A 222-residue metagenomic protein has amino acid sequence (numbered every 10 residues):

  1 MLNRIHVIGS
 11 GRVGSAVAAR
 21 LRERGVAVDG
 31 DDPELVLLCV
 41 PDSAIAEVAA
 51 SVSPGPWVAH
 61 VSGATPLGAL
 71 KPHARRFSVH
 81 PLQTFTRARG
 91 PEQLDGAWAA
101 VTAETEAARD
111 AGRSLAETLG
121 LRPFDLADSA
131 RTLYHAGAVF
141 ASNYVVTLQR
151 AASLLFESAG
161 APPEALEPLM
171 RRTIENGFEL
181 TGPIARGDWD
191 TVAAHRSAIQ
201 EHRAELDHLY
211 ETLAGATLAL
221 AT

Functional and structural regions predicted by a protein language model:
M1-D32: NAD(P)+-binding Rossmann beta1-loop-alpha1 motif at the extreme N-terminus of oxidoreductases
L2-R4, G55, G96: Phosphate-coordination loops involved in phosphoryl transfer and adenosine-cofactor binding
I5-V7, L38, V101: Hydrophobic Val/Ile/Leu positions in short beta-strands of Rossmann-like dinucleotide-binding domains
S15, A19, D32-P91: Rossmann-like NAD(P)(H) cofactor-binding subdomain of soluble oxidoreductases
G25-V26, A74, L121, A161: Short phosphate-binding/catalytic loops that engage adenosine nucleotides
P91-E175: Internal alpha-helical scaffold of NAD(P)-dependent oxidoreductase catalytic cores
P163-T222: NAD(P)-dependent Rossmann-like dehydrogenase/reductase catalytic/cofactor-binding core
